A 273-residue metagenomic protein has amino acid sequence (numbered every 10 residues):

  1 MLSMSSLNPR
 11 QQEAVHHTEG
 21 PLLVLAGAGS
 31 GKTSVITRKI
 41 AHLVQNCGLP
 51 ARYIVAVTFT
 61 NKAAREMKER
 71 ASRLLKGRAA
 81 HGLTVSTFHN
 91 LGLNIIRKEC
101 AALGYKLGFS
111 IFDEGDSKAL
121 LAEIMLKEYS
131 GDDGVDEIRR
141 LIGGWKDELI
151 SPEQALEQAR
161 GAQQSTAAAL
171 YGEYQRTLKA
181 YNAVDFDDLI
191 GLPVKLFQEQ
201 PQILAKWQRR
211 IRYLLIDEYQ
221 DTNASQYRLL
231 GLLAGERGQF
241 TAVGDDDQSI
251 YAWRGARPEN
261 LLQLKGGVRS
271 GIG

Functional and structural regions predicted by a protein language model:
L2, E19-G20, A41-Y213, G238 (+2 more regions): A basic/glycine-biased coupling hinge at the interface between accessory DNA-binding modules
L2-M4, A224-G273: Conserved RecA-like helicase ATPase core segment that couples NTP binding/hydrolysis to strand translocation
S3-E19, S225: N-terminal pre-P-loop "Q-motif" helix
E19-K39, W253: Walker A/P-loop
T33-H42, M67-K68, Q226-R228: Motif I (Walker A/P-loop) of helicase-class P-loop NTPases
L215-T222, G244: Hydrophobic residues in beta-strands of the RecA-like P-loop NTPase core, especially within AAA+ ATPase
